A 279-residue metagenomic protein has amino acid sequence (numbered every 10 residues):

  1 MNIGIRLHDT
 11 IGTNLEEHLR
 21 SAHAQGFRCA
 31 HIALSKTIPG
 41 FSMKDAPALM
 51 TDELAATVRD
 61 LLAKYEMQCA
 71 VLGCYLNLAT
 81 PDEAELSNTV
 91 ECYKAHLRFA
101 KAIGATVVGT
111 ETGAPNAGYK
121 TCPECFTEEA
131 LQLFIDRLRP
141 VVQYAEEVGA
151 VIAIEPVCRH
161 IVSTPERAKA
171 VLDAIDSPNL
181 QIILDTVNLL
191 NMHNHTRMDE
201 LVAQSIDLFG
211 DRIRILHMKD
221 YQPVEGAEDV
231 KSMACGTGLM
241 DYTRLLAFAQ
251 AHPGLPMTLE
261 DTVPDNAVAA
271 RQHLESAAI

Functional and structural regions predicted by a protein language model:
M1-A105, S177, Q181, E275 (+1 more regions): N-terminal pre-domain/capping segments
N2-I5, A30, I135-C235, L239: Acidic/histidine-rich catalytic cores of soluble enzymes
R6-T10, A33-T37, C74-N77, G113-P115 (+4 more regions): Active-site beta-loop-alpha junctions enriched in small/polar residues
E17, A56, L61-K64, T80-I182: Active-site acidic/histidine proton-transfer and metal-coordination neighborhood in alpha/beta enzyme cores
I38-K44, L78-D82, N116-E124, L190-H193 (+1 more regions): A short acidic, helix-capping loop that chelates divalent metal ions and anchors anionic groups
M233-A234, G238, T243-L246, A251-H252 (+1 more regions): H/E-rich (His + Asp/Glu) clusters that bind or coordinate divalent metals
A249, V263-I279: Aromatic-rich peripheral "rim/lid" segments of glycoside hydrolase catalytic domains that contact and position glycan
